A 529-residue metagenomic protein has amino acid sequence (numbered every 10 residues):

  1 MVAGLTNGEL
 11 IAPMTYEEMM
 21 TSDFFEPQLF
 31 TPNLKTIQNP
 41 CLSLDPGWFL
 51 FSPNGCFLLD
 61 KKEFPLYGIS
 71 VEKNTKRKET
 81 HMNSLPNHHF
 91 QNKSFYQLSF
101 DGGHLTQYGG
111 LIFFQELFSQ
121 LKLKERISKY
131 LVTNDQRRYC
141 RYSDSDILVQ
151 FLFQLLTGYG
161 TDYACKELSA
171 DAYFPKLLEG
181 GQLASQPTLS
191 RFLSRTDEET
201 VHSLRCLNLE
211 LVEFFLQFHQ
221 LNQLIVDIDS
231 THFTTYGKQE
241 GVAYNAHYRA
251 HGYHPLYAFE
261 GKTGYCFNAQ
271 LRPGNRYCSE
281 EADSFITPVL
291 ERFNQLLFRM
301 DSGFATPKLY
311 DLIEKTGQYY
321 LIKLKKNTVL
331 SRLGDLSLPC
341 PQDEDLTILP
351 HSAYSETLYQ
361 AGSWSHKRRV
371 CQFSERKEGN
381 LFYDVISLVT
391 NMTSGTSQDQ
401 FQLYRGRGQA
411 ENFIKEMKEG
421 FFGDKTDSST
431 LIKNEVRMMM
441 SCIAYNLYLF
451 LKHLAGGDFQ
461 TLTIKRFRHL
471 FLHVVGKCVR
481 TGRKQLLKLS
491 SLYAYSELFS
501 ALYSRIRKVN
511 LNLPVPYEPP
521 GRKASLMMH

Functional and structural regions predicted by a protein language model:
M1, M14, M19-M20: Methionine residue identity
P32-P53: Short, often N-terminal, low-complexity regions that either remain intrinsically disordered or form a short helix
D45, F51-A250, H254-E291, G476-H529: Dynamic "connector" segments at or just before major functional cores
N83-S94, F100, Y319-E419, G476 (+1 more regions): An anionic, glycine-rich sequence signature occurring as long contiguous blocks
L117, C165, S397-V436, M440 (+1 more regions): Short amphipathic alpha-helical "interface-anchor" segments enriched in bulky aromatics
L117, Q150-F151, C165, S185 (+9 more regions): Short, conserved catalytic/metal-binding motifs centered on acidic residues
R276-V329: Domain-level cores of phosphate- or acyl-group-handling catalytic modules
D424-L492: Basic, amphipathic alpha-helical segments enriched in Lys/Arg and hydrophobic/aromatic residues
